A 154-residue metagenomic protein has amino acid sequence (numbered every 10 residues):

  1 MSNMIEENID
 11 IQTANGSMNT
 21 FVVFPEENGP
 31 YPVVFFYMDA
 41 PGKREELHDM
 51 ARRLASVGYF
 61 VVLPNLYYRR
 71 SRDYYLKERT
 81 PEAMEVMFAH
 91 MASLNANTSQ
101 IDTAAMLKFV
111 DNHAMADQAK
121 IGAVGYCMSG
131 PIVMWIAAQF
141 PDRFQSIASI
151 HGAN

Functional and structural regions predicted by a protein language model:
M1-N154: N-terminal cap/leader regions of alpha/beta-hydrolase-fold enzymes, predominantly small-molecule hydrolases
